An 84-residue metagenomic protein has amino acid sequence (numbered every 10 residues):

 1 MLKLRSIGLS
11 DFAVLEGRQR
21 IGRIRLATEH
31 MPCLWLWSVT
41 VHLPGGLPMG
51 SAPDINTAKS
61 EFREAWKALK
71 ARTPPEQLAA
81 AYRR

Functional and structural regions predicted by a protein language model:
M1-L34, S60, P75: Short N-terminal "domain-start" leader segments that mark the transition from disordered tails or signal peptides into
R20, P48-G50: Structural detector for hydrophobic anchor residues on beta-strands
R25-P48, A71: Short aromatic-glycine-(Arg/Gly/Cys) micro-motifs in beta-strand/loop hairpins
A52-K70: A short, charged, amphipathic alpha-helix used as a generic interaction element across diverse proteins
R72-R84: Intrinsically disordered, low-complexity charged/polar segments
